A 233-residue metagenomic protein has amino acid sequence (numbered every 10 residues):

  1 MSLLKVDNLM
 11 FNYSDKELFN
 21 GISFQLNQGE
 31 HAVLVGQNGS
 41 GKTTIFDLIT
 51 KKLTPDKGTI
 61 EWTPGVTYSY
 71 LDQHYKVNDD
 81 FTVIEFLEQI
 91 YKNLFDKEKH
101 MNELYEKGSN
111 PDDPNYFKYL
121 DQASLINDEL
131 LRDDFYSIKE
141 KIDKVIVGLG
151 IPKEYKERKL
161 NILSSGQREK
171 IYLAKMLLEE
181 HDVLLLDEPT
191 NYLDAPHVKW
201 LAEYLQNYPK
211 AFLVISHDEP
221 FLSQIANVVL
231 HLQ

Functional and structural regions predicted by a protein language model:
M1-Q233: ABC ATP-binding cassette signature C-motif
